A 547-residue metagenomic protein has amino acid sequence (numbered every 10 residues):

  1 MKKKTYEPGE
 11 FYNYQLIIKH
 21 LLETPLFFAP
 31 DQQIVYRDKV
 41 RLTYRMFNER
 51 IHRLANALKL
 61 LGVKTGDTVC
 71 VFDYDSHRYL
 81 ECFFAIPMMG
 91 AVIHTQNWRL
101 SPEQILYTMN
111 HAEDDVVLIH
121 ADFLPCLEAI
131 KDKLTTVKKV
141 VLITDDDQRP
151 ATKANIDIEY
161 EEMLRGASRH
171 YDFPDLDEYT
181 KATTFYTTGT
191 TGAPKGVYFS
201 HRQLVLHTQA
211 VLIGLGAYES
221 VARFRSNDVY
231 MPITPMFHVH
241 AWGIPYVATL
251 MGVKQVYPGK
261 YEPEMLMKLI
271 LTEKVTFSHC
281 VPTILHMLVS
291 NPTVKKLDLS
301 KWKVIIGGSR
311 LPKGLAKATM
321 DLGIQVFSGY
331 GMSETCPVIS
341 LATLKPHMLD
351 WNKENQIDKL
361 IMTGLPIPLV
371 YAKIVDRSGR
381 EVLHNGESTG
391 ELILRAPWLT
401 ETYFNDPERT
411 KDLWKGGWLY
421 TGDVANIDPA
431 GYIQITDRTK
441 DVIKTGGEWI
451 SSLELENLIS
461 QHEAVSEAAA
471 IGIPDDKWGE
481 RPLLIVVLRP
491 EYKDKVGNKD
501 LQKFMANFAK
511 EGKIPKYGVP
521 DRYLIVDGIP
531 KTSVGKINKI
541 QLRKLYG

Functional and structural regions predicted by a protein language model:
Y14, V40, A55-E103, W449 (+1 more regions): Conserved AMP-binding/adenylate-forming
P30, V141-L142, R165-Y186, A193 (+1 more regions): Conserved pre-ATP/AMP-binding loop-to-beta segment of ANL
T43-R45, A182-A210: Conserved AMP-binding A3 loop
Y79, L100, L106-Y107, V117-I119 (+7 more regions): AMP-binding/adenylate-forming catalytic core of the ANL superfamily
I143, K510-K536: AMP-binding/adenylate-forming catalytic domain of the ANL superfamily
E161, L250, V275-C280, V289-D358 (+2 more regions): Gly/Ser/Thr-rich phosphate-binding loop
V205-V229, F237-T276, N291-P292: Conserved AMP-binding/adenylation subdomain of ANL enzymes
L365, L369-I393, P429-A430, Y492-N498 (+1 more regions): Conserved beta-loop-beta connector loops within the AMP-binding
